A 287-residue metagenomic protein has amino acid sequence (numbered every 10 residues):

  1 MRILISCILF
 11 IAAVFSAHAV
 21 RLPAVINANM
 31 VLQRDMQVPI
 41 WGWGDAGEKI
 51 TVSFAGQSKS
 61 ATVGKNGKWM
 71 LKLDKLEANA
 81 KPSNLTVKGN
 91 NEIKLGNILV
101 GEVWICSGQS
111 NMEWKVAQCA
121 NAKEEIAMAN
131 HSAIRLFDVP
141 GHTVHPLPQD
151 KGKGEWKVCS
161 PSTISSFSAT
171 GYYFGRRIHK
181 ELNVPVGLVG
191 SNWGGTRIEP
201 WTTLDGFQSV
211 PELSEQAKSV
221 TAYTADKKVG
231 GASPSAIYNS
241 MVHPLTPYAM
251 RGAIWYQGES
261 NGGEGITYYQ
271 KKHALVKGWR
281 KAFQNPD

Functional and structural regions predicted by a protein language model:
I5-V14: Bacterial N-terminal signal peptides
F15-A19: Sec/Tat signal peptide C-region and signal peptidase I cleavage site
V20-D287: Cell-envelope and extracellular/periplasmic
